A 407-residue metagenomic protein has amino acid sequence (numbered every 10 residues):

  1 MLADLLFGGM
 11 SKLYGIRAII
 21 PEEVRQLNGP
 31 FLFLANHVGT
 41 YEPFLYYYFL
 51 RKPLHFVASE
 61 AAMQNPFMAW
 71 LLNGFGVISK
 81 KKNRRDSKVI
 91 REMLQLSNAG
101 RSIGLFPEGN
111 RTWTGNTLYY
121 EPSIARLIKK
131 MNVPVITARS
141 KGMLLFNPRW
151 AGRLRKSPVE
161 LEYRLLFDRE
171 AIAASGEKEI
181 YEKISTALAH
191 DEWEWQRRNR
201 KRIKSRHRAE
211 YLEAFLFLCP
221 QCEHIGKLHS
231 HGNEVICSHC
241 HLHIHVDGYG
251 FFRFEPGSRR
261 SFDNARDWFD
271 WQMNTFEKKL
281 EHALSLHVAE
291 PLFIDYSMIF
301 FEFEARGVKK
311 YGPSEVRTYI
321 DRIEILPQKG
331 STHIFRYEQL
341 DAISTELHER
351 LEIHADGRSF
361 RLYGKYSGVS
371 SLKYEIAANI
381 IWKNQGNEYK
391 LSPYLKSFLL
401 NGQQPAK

Functional and structural regions predicted by a protein language model:
A3, M10-E182, R198-R200, R206 (+2 more regions): Soluble catalytic domains of membrane acyltransferases
F33, V316-L351: Phosphoinositide-dependent membrane-docking surfaces
A138-S140, K227-H229, I244, S314-I320 (+1 more regions): Broad, structure-driven detector of short, well-ordered beta-strand segments within folded domains
K178-E179, K183-H190, S230-N233: Long alpha-helical, hydrophobic tracts
L188, E192-R208, F215-L218: ATP/pyrophosphate-binding catalytic subdomain of soluble kinases
S205-S258: Cys/His-rich short segments
F254-E315: Anionic N-terminal interaction surfaces
Y337-K407: Acidic, Ser/Thr- and proline-rich intrinsically disordered linker/docking segments of eukaryotic scaffolds
